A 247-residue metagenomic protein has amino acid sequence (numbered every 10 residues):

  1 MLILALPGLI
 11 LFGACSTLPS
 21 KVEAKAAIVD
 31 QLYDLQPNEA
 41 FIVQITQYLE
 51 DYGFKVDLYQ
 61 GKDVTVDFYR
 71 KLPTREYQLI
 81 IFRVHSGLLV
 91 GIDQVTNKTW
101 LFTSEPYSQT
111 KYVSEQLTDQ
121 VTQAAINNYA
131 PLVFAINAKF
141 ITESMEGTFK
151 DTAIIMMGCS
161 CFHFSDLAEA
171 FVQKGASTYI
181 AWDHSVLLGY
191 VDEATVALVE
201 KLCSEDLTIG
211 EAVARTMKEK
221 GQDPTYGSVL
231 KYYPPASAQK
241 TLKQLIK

Functional and structural regions predicted by a protein language model:
L2-G13: Bacterial N-terminal signal peptides
S16-K21, S144-G147, I246: Short boundary motifs at domain starts and secondary-structure transition points
L18-Q120: A domain-level signal for caspase-like cysteine endopeptidase catalytic cores and their zymogen-processing architecture
N38-F41, I45, F68, N137 (+3 more regions): Stable alpha-helical elements in mature extracytoplasmic
D63-V64, I136, S204-L207: Short coil/turn linker and secondary-structure boundary residues
P106-D192: Catalytic cores of nucleophile-dependent amide-cleaving enzymes
A153-K247: Active-site-proximal C-terminal subdomain of hydrolase catalytic domains
